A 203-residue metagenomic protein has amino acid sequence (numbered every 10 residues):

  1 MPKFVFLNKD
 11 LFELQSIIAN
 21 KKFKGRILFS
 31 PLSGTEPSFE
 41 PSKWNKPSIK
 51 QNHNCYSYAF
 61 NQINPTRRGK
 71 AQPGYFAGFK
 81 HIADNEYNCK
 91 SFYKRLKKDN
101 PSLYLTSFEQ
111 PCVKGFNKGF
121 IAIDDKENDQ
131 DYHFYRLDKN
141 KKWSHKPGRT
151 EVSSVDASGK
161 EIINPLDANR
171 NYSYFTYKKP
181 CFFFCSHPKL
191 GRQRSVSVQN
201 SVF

Functional and structural regions predicted by a protein language model:
M1, G119-F120, H133, F183-S186 (+1 more regions): Generic low-polarity alpha-helical segments
P2-K3, F12-L14, I18-L103: Cysteine-nucleophile protease catalytic domains, especially the papain-like/related folds used in DUB/UBL proteases
Q51-N52, E127-D129, F203: His-enriched metal-coordination microenvironments in redox/metal-binding proteins
A83-T150: ...with weaker cross-activation on analogous glycine-rich loops/strands in unrelated enzymes
K141-F203: Active-site or metal-binding loop neighborhoods of secreted/extracellular toxin and effector enzymes
